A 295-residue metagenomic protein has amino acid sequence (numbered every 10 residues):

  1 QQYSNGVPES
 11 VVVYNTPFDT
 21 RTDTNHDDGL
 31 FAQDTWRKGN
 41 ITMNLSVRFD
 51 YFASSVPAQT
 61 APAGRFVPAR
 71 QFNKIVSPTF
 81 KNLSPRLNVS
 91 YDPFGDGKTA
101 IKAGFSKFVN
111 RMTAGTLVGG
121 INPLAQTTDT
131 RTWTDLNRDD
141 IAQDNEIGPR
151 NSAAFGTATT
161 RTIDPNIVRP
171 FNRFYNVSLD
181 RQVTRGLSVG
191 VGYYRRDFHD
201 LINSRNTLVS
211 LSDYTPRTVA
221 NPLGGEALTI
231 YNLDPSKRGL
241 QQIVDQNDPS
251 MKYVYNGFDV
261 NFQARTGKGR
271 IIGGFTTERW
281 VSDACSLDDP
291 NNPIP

Functional and structural regions predicted by a protein language model:
Q1-D96, E278-V281, C285-I294: Signature of Gram-negative outer-membrane beta-barrel scaffolds
P17-N25, P165-N166, D245-K252: Short acidic-aromatic active-site loops that bind/stabilize oxyanions
L30-W36, L87-Y91, V177-R181, V260-A264 (+1 more regions): Residues on the lipid-exposed face of transmembrane beta-strands in outer-membrane beta-barrel proteins
K38-I41, D92-D96, N172, T184 (+4 more regions): Outer-membrane beta-barrel channels and translocator barrels
K38-N40, F49-A53, F105-R111, R195-H199 (+2 more regions): Transmembrane beta-strands of outer-membrane beta-barrel pores
N40-T42, K98-K102, S188, D259 (+1 more regions): Outer-membrane beta-barrel architecture
A58-S84, N88-Q246: Solvent-exposed loop/turn elements at secondary-structure boundaries
Q241-Q242, Q246-D288: Long, K/E/R/D-enriched contiguous segments that form extended
